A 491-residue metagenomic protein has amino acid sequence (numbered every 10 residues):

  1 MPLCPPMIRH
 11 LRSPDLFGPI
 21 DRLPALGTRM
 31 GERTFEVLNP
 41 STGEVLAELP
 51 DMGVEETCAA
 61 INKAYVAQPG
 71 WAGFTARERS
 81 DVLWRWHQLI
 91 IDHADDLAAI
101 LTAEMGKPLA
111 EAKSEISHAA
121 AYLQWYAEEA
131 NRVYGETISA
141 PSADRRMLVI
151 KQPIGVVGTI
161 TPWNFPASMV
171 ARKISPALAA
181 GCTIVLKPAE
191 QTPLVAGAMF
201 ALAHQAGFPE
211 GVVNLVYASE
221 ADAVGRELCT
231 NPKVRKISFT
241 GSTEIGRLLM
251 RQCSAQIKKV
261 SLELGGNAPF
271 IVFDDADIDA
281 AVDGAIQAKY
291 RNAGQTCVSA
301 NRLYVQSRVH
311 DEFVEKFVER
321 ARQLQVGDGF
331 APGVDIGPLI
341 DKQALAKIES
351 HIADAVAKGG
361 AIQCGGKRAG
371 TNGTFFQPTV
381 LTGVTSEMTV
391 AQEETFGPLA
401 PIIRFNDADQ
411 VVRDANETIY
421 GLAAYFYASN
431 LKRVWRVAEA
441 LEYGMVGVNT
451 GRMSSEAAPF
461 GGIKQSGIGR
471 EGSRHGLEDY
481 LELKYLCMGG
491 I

Functional and structural regions predicted by a protein language model:
M1-T42: Hydrophobic face of amphipathic alpha-helices that form TPR/SEL1-like repeat modules and related alpha-solenoid
T42-E48, V234, I271, Q325-V326 (+3 more regions): Conserved C-terminal structural/oligomerization subdomain of aldehyde/semialdehyde dehydrogenase
G43, A64, R79, L101 (+12 more regions): Residue-level signal for inorganic ion chemistry
V45-M52, A67-G73, T159, F270-F273 (+5 more regions): Short, well-ordered beta-strand elements within core beta-sheets of diverse protein domains
L46-V133, D144: Glycine-rich loop-to-alpha-helix module at the N-terminal edge of alpha/beta enzyme cores
G135-A280, F405: Rossmann-like NAD(P) dinucleotide-binding subdomain of oxidoreductase/dehydrogenase enzymes
T183-V185, I362, M445: A short hydrophobic/small-residue beta-strand
E244-T385, V448, G490: ALDH superfamily catalytic-core signature
